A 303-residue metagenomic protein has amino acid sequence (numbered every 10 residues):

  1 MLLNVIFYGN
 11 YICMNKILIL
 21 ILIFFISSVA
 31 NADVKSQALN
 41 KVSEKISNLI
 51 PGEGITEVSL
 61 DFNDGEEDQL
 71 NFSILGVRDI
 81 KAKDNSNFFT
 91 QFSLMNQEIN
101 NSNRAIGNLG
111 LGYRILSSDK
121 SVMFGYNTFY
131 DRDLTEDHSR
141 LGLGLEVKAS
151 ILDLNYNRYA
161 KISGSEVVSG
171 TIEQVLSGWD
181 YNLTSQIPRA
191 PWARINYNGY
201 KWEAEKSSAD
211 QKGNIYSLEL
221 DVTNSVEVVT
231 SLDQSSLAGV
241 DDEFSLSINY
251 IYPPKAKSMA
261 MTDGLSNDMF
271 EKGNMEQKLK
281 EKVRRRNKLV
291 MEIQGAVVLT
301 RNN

Functional and structural regions predicted by a protein language model:
A30-S102, K278-N303: Outer-membrane beta-barrel initiation region
D33-I50, I162-N196, W202-S208, D221-V229 (+1 more regions): Flexible, glycine-rich linker and terminal segments associated with outer-membrane beta-barrel/transport systems
G52-G54, E66-I74, N103-L109, V122 (+4 more regions): Residues that define the transmembrane beta-barrel architecture of outer-membrane proteins
E53-I55, A82-T90, L116-Y126, I151-Y156 (+3 more regions): Repeated loop/turn-to-beta-strand initiation elements of outer-membrane beta-barrel proteins
I55-D61, L75-V77, F89-M95, G125-D131 (+6 more regions): Transmembrane beta-strands of outer-membrane beta-barrel proteins
F62-E66, L94-N100, Y113-I115, Y130-L134 (+5 more regions): Transmembrane beta-strands of outer-membrane beta-barrel pores
I74-R78, L109-Y113, L143-A149, Y181-S185 (+2 more regions): Residues on the lipid-exposed face of transmembrane beta-strands in outer-membrane beta-barrel proteins
